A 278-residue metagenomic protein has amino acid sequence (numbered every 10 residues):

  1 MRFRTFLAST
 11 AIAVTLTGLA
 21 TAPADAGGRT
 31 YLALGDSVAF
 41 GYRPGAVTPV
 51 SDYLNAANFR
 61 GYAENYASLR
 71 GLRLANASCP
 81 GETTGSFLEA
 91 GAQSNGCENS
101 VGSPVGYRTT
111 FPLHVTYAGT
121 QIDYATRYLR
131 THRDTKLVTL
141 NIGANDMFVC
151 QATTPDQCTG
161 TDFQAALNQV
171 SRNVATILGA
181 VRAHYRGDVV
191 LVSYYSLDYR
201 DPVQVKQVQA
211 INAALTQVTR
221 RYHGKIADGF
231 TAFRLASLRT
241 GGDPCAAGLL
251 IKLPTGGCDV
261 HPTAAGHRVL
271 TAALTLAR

Functional and structural regions predicted by a protein language model:
M1-A26: Secretory targeting and sorting signals
A22-T30, N65-S68, Y117-V138, T176-A183 (+1 more regions): Short amphipathic alpha-helices and their capping/turn segments at secondary-structure boundaries
G27-N99: Serine-esterase "nucleophile elbow" of acetyl-processing enzymes
T30-G35, A39-G41, R73-S78, K136-N141 (+5 more regions): Structural recognition of the beta-strand scaffold that forms the well-ordered cores of secreted hydrolase catalytic
F40-P44, A92, G96-Q164: Oxyanion-hole/transition-state-stabilizing segment in secreted/luminal serine hydrolases and related acyltransferases
V47-A57, E89-Y117, R239-G257: Surface-exposed intrinsically disordered loops and tails
N141-D146, A152-T154, I177-A210, T231: Active-site segments of SGNH/GDSL-like serine hydrolases that catalyze O-acetyl group transfer/hydrolysis on lipids
Y194-R278: Catalytic His-Asp segment of secreted/periplasmic serine-dependent ester chemistry enzymes
